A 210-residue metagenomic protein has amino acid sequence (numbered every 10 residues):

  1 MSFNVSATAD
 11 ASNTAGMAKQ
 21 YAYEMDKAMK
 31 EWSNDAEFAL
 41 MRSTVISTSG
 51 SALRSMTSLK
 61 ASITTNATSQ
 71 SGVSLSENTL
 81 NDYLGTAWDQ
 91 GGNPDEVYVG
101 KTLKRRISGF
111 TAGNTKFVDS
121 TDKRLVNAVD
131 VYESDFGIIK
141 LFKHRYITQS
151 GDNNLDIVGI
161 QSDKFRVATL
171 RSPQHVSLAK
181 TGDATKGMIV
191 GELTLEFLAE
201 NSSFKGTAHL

Functional and structural regions predicted by a protein language model:
M1-L210: Flexible, glycine/threonine- and acidic-rich loop/arm segments that mediate assembly and lattice contacts in viral
